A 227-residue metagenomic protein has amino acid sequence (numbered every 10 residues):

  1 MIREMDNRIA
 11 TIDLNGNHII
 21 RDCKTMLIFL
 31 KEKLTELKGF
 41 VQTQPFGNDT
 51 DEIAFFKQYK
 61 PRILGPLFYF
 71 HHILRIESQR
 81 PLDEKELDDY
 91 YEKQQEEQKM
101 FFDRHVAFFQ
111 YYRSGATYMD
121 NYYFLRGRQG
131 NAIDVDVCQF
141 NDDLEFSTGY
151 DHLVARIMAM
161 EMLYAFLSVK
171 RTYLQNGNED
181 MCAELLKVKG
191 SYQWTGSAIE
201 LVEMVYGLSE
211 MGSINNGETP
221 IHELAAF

Functional and structural regions predicted by a protein language model:
M1-K187: Intrinsically disordered, low-complexity acidic/Q/S/K-rich activation/interaction tracts characteristic
A183-A226: Basic amphipathic recognition helices
